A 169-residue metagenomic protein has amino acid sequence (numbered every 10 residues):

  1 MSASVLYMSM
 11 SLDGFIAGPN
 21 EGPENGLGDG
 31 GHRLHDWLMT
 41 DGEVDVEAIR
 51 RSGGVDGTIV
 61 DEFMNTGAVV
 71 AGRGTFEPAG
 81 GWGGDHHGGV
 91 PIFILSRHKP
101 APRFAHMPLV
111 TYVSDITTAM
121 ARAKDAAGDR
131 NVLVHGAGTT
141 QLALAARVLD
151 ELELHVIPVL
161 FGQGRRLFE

Functional and structural regions predicted by a protein language model:
M1-E169: Enzymes that bind and transform nitrogen-containing heteroaromatic metabolites
